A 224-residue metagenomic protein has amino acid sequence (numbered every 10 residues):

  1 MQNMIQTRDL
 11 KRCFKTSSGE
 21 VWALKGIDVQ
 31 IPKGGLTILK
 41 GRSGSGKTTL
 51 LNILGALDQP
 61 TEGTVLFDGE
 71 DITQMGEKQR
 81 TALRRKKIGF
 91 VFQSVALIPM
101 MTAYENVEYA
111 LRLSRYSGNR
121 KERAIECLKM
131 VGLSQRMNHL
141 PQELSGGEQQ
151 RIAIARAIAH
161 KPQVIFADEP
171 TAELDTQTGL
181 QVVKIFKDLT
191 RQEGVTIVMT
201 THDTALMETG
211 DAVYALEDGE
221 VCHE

Functional and structural regions predicted by a protein language model:
K40-R42: The feature captures the beta-strand-to-loop junction immediately N-terminal to the Walker
G55: Helix-to-loop junction immediately C-terminal to a conserved catalytic motif
G63-D71: Conserved ABC transporter NBD signature motif
M101-Y109: Short coil-to-helix segment of the ABC ATPase nucleotide-binding domain corresponding to the Q-loop/switch region
H139-Q142, H160, E193: Conserved signature/switch motifs of ABC ATPase nucleotide-binding domains
L140-L144, E148-Q150: Conserved ABC ATPase signature
I165-D168: Catalytic Walker B motif of ABC-type/P-loop ATPase nucleotide-binding domains
